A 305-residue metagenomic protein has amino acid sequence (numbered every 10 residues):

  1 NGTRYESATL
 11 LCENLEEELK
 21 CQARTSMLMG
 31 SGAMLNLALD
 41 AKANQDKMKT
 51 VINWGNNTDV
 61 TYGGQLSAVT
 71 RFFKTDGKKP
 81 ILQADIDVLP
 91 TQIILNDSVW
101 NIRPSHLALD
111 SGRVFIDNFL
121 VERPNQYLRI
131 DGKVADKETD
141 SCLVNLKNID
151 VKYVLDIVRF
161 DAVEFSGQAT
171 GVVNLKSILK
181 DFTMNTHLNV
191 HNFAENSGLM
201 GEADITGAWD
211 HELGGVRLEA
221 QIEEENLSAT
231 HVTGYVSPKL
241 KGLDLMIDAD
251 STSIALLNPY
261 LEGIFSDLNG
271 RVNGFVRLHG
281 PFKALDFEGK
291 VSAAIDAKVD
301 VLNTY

Functional and structural regions predicted by a protein language model:
N1-Y305: Interface amphipathic segments
